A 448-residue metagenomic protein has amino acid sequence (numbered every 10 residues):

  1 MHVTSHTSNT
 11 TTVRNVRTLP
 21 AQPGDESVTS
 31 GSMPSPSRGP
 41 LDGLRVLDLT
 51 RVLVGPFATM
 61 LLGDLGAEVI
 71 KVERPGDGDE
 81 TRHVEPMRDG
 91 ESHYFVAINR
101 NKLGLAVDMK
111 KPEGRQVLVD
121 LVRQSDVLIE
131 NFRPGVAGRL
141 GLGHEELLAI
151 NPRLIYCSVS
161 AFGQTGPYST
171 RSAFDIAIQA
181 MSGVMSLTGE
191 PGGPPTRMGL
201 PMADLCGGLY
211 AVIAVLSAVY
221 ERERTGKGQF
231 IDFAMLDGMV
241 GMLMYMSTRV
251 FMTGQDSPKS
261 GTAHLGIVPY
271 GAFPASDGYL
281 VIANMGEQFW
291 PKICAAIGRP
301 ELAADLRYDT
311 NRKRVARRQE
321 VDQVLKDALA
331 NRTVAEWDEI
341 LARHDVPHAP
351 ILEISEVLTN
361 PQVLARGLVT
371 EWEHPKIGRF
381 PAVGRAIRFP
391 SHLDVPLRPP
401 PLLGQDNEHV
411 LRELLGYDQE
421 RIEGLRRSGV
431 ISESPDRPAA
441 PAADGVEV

Functional and structural regions predicted by a protein language model:
H2-T4, T11-R224, L402, E408-V448: N-terminal helix-loop segment corresponding to the beta1-alpha1 unit of nucleotide/adenylate-binding folds
G76, F162-G163, M235-V240, D277-Y279 (+2 more regions): Glycine-rich beta-alpha junction loops
R82-E85, V250-S260, N360-H374: Short, surface-exposed loop/helix-turn segments at secondary-structure junctions that function as lids/hinges flanking
F95, S260-L265, Y270-G271, I377-F380 (+1 more regions): Short Gly/Pro-enriched turn/cap motifs at secondary-structure boundaries
Q164, G192-P201, E223-M239, P258-L265 (+1 more regions): Conserved Rossmann-fold dehydrogenase catalytic segment
G208-G228, G241-T253, C294-P300: Oxidoreductase and adenylate-handling cofactor-binding alpha/beta cores
V268-H344, H348: Aromatic-enriched alpha-helical interface/lid elements that frame and gate functional surfaces
R343-L397: A glycine-rich dinucleotide-binding beta-alpha-beta segment and adjacent secondary-structure elements that constitute
